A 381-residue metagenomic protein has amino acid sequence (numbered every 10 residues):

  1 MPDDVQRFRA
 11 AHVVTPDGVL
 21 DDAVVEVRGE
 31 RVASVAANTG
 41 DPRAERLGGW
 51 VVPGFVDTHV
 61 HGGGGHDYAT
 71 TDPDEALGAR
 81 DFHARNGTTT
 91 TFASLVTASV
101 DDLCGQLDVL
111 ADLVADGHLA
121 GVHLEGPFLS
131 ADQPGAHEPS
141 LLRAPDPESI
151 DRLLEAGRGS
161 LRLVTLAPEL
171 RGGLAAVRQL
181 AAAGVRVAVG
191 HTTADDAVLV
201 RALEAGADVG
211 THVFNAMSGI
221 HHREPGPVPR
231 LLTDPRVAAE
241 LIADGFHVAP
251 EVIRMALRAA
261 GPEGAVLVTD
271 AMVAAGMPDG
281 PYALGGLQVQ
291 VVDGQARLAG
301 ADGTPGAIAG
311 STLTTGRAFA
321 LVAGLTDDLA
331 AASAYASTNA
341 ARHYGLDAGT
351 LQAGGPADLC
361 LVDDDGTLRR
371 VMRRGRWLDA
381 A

Functional and structural regions predicted by a protein language model:
M1-P53: Histidine-rich, glycine-flanked metal-binding segment
G49-D102: Metal-associated gating/positioning segment near the N- to mid-region
P53-D57, A120-F128, A207-F214, A265-T269 (+1 more regions): Non-cysteine beta-strand/loop elements that form the S-adenosyl-L-methionine
D72-E75, Q106-V109, D146-E148, R223-V228: Charged helix-capping and loop-helix junction motifs
R80-S160: Divalent-metal coordination cores built from histidine and acidic residues
L124, L180, G210, V322 (+1 more regions): Conserved, mostly hydrophobic/aromatic
D151, E155-D279: Active-site core of metal-dependent hydrolases
R230-A239, G245, L257-T269, A274-G355 (+1 more regions): His/Asp/Glu-enriched, well-ordered alpha-helical/loop segment that forms or immediately abuts the divalent-metal
